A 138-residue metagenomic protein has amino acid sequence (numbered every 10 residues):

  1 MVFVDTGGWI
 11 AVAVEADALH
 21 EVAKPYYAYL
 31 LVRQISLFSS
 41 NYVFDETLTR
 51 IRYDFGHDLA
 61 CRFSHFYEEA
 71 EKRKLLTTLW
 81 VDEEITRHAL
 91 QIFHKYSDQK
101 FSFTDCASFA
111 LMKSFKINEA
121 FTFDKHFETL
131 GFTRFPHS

Functional and structural regions predicted by a protein language model:
M1-S39, R52-H65, S138: Short, well-structured N-terminal submotif of metal-dependent ribonuclease cores
V4, F38-S39, W80, F103 (+1 more regions): Short beta-strand scaffold positions
T6, Y27, F44, T86 (+1 more regions): Alpha-helical structural signal
W9, F44, F127-E128: A generic structural signal for short hydrophobic patches within well-formed alpha-helices
A70-D82, Y96-D98, F127-S138: Short acidic, glycine/proline-enriched helix-loop-strand junctions
L76-N118: Active-site neighborhoods of divalent-metal-dependent phosphate/nucleic-acid chemistry enzymes
F109-S138: Acidic, PIN/NYN-like endoribonuclease modules and their adjacent C-terminal/linker elements
